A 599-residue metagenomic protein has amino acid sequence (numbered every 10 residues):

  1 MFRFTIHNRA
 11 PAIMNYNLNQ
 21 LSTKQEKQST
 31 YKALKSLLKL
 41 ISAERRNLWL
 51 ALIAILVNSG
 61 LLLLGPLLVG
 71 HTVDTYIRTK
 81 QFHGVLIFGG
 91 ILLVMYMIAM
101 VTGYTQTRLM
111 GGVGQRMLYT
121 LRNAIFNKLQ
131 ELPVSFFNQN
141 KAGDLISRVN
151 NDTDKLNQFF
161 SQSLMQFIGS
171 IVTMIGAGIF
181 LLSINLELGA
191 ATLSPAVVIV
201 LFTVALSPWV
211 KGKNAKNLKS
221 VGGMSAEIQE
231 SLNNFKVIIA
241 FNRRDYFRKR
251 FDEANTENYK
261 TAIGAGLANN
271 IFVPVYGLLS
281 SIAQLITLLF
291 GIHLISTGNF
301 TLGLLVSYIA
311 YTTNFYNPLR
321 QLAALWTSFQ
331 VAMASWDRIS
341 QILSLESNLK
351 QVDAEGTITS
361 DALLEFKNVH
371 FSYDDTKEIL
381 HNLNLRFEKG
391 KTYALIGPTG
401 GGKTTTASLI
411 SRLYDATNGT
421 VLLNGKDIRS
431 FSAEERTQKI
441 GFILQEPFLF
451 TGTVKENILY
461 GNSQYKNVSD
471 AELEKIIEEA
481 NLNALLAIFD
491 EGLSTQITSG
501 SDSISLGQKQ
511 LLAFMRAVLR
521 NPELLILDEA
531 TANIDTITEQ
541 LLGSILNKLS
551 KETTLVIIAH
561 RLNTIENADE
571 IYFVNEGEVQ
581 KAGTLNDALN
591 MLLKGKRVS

Functional and structural regions predicted by a protein language model:
M1-L62, I77-F88, Q106-M110, G114 (+9 more regions): Membrane-integrated ABC transporters
T5, I358-S599: ABC-type nucleotide-binding domain
A33, I41, M110-G111, K128-I175 (+1 more regions): Juxtamembrane loop-to-helix connectors within ABC transporter transmembrane domains
A43, N47-G60, F88-V101, Q162-N217 (+2 more regions): Transmembrane helices of ABC transporter permease
R45, V134-S135, N151-F160, L164 (+7 more regions): An intracellular "coupling" helix at the cytosolic face of ABC transporter transmembrane type-1 domains
L129, F251, I339, F366-N368: Conserved catalytic Walker-motif region of ABC-type ATPase nucleotide-binding domains
S220, R243, L267, N314-I342: Cytosolic ends of transmembrane helices, especially the final helix of ABC transmembrane type-1 domains
